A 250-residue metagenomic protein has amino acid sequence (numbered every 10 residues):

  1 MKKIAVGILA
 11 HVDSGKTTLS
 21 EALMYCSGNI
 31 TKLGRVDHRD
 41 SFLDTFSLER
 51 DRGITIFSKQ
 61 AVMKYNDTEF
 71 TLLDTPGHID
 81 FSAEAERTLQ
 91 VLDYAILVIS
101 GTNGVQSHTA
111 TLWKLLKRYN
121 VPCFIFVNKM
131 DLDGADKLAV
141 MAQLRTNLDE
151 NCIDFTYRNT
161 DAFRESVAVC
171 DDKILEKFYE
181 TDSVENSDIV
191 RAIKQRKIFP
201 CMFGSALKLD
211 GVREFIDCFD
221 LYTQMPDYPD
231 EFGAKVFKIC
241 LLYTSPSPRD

Functional and structural regions predicted by a protein language model:
M1-S245, R249: Structural and coupling elements of P-loop NTPases
